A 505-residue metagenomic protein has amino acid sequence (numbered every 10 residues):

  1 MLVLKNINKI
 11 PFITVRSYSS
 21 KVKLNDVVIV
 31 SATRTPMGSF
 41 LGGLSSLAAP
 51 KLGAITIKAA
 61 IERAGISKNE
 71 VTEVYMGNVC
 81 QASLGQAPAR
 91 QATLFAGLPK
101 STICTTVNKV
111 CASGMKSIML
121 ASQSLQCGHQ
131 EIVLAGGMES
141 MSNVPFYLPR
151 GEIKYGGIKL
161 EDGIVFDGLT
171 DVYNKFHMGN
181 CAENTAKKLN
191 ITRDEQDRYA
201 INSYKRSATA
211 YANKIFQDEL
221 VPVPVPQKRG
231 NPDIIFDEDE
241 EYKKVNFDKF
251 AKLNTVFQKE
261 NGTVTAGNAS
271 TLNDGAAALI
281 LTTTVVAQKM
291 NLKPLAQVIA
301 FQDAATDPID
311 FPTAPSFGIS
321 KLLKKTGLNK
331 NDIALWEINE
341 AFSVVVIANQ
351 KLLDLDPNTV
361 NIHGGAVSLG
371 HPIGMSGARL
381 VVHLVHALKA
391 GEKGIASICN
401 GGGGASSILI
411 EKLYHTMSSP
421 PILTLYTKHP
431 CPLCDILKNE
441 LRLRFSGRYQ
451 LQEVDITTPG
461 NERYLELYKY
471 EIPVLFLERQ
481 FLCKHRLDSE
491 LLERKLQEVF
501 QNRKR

Functional and structural regions predicted by a protein language model:
M1-N25, Y414-P421: N-terminal mitochondrial targeting presequence
Y18, N78-I132, E161, V172-H177 (+3 more regions): Conserved catalytic cysteine-centered active-site region of acyl-thioester-dependent Claisen-condensing enzymes
S19-L47, A59, F247-T313, F317 (+4 more regions): Condensing-enzyme catalytic core mediating Claisen C-C bond formation in acyl metabolism
N25-V28, R34-T35, S46-L47, L52-I55 (+3 more regions): N-terminal extracellular/periplasmic Venus flytrap/periplasmic-binding protein-like
V107-E139, A186-I215, A278-V285, Q350-K351 (+2 more regions): Active-site-proximal alpha-helical scaffold in enzymes
I132-T185: Flexible glycine-/small-residue-enriched beta->alpha junction loops that bind anionic phosphate/pyrophosphate groups
S418-F445: Local sequence-structure signature of Cys/Sec-based thiol-disulfide redox active-site neighborhoods
E478-K504: Non-catalytic, surface beta->alpha helical segment in thiol-disulfide oxidoreductase systems
